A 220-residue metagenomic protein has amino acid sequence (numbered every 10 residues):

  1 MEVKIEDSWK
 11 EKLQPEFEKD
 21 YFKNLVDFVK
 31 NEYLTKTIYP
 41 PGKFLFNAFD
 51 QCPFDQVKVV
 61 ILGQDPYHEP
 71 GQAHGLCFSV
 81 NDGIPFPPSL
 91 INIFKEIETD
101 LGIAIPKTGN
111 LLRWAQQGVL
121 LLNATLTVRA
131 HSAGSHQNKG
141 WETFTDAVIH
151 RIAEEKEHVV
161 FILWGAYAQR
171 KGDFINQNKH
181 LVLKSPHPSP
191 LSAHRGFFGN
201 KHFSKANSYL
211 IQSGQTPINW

Functional and structural regions predicted by a protein language model:
M1-L13: Generic N-terminal amphipathic, Lys/Arg-enriched alpha-helix
V3, P15-L163, A168-R170, I175 (+4 more regions): A polyanion-binding, active-site-adjacent surface
R195-F197: A non-catalytic structural micro-motif
G199-F203: Glycine-rich phosphate/nucleotide-binding loop
